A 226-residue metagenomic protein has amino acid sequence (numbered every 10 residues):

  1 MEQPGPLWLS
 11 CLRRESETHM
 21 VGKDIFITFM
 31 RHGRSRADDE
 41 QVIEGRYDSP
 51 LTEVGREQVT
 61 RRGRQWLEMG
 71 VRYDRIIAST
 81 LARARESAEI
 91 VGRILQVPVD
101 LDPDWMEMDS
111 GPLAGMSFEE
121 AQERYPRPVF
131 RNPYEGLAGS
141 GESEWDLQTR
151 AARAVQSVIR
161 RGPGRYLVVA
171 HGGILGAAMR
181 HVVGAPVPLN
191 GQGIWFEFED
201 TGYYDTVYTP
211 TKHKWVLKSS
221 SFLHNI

Functional and structural regions predicted by a protein language model:
M1-H19: N-terminal amphipathic/basic-hydrophobic helices that include classical n-h-c signal peptides and signal-anchor
W8, F26, M30-V97, W145: Active-site-proximal alpha-helix that buttresses catalytic centers in soluble enzyme cores
I27, G164-G173: Generic beta-sheet signal
M69-R72, V158-G164: Glycine-rich phosphate-binding loop signature in dinucleotide/nucleotide-binding domains
A78-S79, T149, V169-A170: Short beta-strand scaffold positions
R93-R153, V207, K218: Phosphate-handling substructures
P186-K212: Domain-level recognition of soluble alpha/beta enzyme cores, biased toward histidine phosphatases/phosphomutases
W215-I226: Acidic, His/Gly-rich catalytic cores of divalent-metal-dependent hydrolytic chemistry
